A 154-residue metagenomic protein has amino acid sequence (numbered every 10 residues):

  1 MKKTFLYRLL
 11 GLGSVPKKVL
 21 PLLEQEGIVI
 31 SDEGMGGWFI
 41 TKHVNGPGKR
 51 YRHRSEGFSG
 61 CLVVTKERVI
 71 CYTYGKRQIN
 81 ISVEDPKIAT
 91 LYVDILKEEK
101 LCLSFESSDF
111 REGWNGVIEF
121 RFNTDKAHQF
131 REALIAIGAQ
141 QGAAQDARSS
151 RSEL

Functional and structural regions predicted by a protein language model:
M1, S82-P86, A143-D146: Generic detector of bulky aromatic hydrophobic side chains
M1-C61: Anionic N-terminal interaction surfaces
K2-F5, L9-G11, L20, L96-S107 (+1 more regions): Positively charged, low-complexity terminal tracts and the immediately adjacent first secondary-structure elements
G46-V117: Phosphoinositide-binding peripheral membrane targeting modules
D109-E132: Canonical phosphoinositide-binding patch of PH/PH-like domains
T124-D146: C-terminal partner/receptor-binding element of secreted or periplasmic proteins
D146-L154: Disordered regulatory linkers adjacent to lipid/PI-binding modules
